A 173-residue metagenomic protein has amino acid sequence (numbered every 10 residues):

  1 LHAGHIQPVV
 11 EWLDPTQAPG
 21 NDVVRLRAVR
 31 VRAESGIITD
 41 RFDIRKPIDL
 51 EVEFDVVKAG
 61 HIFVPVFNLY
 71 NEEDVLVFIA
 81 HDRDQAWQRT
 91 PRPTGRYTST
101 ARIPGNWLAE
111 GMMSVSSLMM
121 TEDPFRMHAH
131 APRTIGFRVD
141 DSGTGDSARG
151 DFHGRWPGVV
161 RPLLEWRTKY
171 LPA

Functional and structural regions predicted by a protein language model:
L1-A173: Localized sequence-composition bias
